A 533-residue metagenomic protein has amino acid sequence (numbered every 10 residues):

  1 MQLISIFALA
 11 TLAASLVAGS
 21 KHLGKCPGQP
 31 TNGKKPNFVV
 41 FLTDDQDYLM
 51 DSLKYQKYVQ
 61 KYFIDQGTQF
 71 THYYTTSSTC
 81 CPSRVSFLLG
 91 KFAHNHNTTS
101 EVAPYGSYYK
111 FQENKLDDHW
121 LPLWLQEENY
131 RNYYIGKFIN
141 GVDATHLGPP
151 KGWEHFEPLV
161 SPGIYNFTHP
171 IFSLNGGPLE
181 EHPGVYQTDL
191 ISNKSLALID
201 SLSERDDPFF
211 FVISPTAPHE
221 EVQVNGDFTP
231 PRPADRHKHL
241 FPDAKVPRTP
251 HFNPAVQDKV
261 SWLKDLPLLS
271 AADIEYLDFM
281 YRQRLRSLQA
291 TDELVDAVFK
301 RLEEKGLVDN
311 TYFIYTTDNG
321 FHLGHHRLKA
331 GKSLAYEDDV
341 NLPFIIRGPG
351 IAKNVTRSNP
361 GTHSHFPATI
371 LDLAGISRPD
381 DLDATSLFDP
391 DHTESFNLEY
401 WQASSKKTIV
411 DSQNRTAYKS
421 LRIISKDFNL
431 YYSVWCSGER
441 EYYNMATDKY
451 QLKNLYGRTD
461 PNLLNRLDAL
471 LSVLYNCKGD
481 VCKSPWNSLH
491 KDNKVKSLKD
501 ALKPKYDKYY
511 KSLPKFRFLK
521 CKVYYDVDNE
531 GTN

Functional and structural regions predicted by a protein language model:
M1-K21: Fungal secretory targeting signals
G19-S20, G24-P36, D45-L53, S161-P183 (+4 more regions): Active-site-proximal cap/lid insertion segments
S20-P36, T43, L268-F279, S287 (+2 more regions): Long, internal low-complexity/basic segments
K34-V39, D65-T71, P82, N95 (+6 more regions): Loop/turn elements at helix/coil->beta-strand transitions in domains of secreted/extracellular proteins
P36, V40-T43, D47-Y133, S161-I164: Active-site segment of extracytoplasmic enzymes that catalyze sulfate/phosphate-ester chemistry
L42, Y74, F210-P215, Y312-T317 (+3 more regions): Short beta-strand segments
P122-Y130, S192, D296, G348-G350 (+3 more regions): Non-catalytic, well-ordered alpha-helical segments in soluble enzyme domains
P150-H155, L159-G163, N319-H325, S364-P367 (+2 more regions): C-terminal cap/loop subdomain of S1 sulfatases and analogous C-terminal strand-loop tails that border
